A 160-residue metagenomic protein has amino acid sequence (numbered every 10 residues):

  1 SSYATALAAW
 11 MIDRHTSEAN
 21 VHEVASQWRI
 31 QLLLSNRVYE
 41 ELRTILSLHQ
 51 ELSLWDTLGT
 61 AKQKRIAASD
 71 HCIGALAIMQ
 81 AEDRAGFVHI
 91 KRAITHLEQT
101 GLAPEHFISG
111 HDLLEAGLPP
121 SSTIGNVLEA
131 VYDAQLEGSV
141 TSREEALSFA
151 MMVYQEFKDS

Functional and structural regions predicted by a protein language model:
S1-S160: C-terminal subdomains that position terminal phosphate/3'-OH groups for nucleotidyl transfer/ligation, primarily on
